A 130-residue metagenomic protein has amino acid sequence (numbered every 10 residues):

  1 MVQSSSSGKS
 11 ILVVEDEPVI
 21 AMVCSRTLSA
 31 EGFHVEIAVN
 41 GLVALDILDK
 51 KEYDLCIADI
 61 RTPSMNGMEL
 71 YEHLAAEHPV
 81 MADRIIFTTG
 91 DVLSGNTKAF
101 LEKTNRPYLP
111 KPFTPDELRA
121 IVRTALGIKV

Functional and structural regions predicted by a protein language model:
M1-S10, K98, T114-V130: Non-catalytic signal-transmission and effector/linker regions of two-component phosphorelay proteins
E15: Conserved acidic carboxylate
V19-A30: Charged docking surfaces used in two-component/phosphorelay signaling
G32-V39, I47: Short hydrophobic/Thr-rich beta-strand motif most characteristic of the beta2 strand and flanking loop of CheY-like
N40, N66-E72: Acidic catalytic/metal-coordinating carboxylates
D59: Active-site residues of response regulator receiver
P63, L93: The feature encodes the CheY-like receiver
T88-T89: Hydrophobic/aromatic residues positioned on beta-strands within the core alpha/beta folds
